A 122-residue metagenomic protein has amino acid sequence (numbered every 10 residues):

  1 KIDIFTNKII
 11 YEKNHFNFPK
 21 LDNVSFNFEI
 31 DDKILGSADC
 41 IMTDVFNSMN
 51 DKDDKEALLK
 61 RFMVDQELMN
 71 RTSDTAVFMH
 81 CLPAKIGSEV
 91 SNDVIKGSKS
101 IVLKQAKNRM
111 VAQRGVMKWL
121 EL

Functional and structural regions predicted by a protein language model:
K1-T43: Glycine-rich phosphate/diphosphate-binding loop of Rossmann-like nucleotide-binding domains
I2, F78-M79: Hydrophobic/aromatic residues located in beta-strands of well-ordered beta-sheets within soluble catalytic
I4, Y11, Q66, A106-K107: Donor-nucleotide binding loops and adjacent catalytic segments primarily of GT-B fold Leloir glycosyltransferases
N14-N17, D53, R114: Short, well-ordered secondary-structure micro-motifs
I30-I34, K60-T72: A short, acidic, amphipathic alpha-helical segment used as a generic capping/interface helix at domain edges
D44-V45, L82: Glycine-rich, N-terminal phosphate-binding loop of Rossmann-like dinucleotide-binding domains
V45-M63: Glycine/threonine-rich flexible loop motifs
T75-A76, L82-L122: Adenosine-phosphate binding glycine-rich loop
